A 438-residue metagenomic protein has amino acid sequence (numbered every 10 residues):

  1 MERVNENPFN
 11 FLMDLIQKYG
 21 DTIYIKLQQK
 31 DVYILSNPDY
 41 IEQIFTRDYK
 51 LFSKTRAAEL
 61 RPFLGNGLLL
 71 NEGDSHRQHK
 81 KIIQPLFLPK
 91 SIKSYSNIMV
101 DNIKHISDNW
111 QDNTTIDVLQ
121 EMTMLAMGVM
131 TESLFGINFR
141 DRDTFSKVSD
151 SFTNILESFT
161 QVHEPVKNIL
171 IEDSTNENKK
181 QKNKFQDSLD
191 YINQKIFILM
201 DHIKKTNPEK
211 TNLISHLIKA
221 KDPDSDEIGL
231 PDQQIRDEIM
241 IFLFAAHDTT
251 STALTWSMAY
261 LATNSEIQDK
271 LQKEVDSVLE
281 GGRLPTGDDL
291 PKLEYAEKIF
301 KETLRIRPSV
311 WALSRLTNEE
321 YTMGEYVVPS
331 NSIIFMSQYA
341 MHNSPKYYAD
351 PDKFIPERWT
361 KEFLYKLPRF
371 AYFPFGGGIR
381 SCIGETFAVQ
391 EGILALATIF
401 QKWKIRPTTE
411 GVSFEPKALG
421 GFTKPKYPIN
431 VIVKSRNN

Functional and structural regions predicted by a protein language model:
M1-Q78, K93-I106, R140, E319 (+2 more regions): N-terminal membrane-proximal hinge/A-helix region immediately C-terminal to the signal-anchor transmembrane segment
E2-G20, Q194, I198, P285-G324: Conserved cytochrome P450 K-helix E-x-x-R motif and the immediately C-terminal K′/meander segment
F52-L60, N71, S75, S91-T252 (+3 more regions): Cytochrome P450 heme-thiolate monooxygenase catalytic core
T249-A262, A395: Short, small-residue alpha-helix embedded
S265-I267, L367, T386-T423: Cytochrome P450 heme-binding "Cys pocket" and the immediately downstream C-terminal segment
M336-F363: Conserved cytochrome P450 K-helix/beta-meander segment immediately N-terminal to the heme-binding cysteine loop
K426-N438: C-terminal helix/juxtamembrane-tail motif
